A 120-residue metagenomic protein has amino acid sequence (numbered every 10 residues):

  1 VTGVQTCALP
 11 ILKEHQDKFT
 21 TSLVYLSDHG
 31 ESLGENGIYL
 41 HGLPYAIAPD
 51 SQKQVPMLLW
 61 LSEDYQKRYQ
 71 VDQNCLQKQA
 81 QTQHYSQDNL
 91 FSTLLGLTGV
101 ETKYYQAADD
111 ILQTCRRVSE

Functional and structural regions predicted by a protein language model:
V1-E120: Catalytic domains that recognize anionic headgroups
